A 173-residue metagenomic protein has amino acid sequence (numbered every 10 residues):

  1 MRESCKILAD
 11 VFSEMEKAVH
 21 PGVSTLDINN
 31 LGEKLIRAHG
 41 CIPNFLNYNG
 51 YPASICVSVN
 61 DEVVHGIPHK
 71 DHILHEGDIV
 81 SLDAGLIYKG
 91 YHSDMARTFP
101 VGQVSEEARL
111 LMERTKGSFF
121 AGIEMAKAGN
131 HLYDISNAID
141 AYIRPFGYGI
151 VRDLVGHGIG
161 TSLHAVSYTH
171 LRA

Functional and structural regions predicted by a protein language model:
R2-A38, P100-H131, R144-P145: Flexible, acidic/His-enriched mid-domain "rim/lid" segments that flank
T25, F45-L46, I150: Flexible, glycine/charged-enriched surface loops at secondary-structure junctions
K34-G40, S58-D61: Glycine-rich loop at the start of a catalytic domain that most often binds anionic cofactors/ligands
F45-I123, V155, L163: Short, acidic (Asp/Glu-rich) active-site segment that either coordinates a divalent metal cofactor
N130-Y168: Active-site-proximal betaalpha loop/short-helix elements that scaffold phosphoryl/nucleotidyl transfer chemistry
T169-A173: Conserved small/polar residues in nucleotide/adenosyl-binding loops
